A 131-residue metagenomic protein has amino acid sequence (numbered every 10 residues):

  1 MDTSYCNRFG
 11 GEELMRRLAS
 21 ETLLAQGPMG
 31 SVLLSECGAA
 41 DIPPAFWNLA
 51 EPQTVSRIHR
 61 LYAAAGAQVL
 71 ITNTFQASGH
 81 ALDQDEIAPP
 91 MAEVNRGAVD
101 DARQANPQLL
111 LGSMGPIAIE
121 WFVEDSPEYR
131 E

Functional and structural regions predicted by a protein language model:
M1-E131: Domain-level signal for soluble alpha/beta catalytic cores
